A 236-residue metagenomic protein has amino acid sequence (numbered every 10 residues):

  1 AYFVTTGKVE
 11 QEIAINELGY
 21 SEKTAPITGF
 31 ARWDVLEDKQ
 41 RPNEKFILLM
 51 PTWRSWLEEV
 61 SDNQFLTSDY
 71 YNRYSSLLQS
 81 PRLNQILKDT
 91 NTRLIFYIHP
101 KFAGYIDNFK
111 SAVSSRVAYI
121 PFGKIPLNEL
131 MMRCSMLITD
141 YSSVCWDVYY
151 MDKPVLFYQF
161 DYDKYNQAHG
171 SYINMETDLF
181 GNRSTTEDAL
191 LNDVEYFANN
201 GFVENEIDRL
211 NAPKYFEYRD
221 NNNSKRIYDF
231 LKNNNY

Functional and structural regions predicted by a protein language model:
A1-D34: Active-site-proximal region of nucleotide-activated glycan assembly enzymes, centered on histidine/acidic-rich loops
A1-G7, R93-I95, L137-I138: A short beta-strand/loop micro-motif in the catalytic core of glycosyltransferases that engages the nucleotide-sugar
K8-Q11, A31-D34, T52-W56, H99-A103 (+4 more regions): Short, solvent-exposed loop/turn segments at secondary-structure junctions
S21-E22, A112-V113, S143-Y215: Catalytic binding pocket for nucleotide-activated donors in carbohydrate/polymer assembly enzymes
P26-K110, S184, R219, K225: Conserved catalytic-core segment of nucleotide-activated headgroup transferases in glycan assembly
I86, E129-L130, E176: Structural alpha-helical scaffold elements that stabilize or flank donor/cofactor-binding regions in carbohydrate
P100-W146: Donor nucleotide-activated moiety binding/catalytic core segment of transferases that use nucleotide-activated donors
D220-Y236: C-terminal alpha-helical cap of glycosyltransferases
